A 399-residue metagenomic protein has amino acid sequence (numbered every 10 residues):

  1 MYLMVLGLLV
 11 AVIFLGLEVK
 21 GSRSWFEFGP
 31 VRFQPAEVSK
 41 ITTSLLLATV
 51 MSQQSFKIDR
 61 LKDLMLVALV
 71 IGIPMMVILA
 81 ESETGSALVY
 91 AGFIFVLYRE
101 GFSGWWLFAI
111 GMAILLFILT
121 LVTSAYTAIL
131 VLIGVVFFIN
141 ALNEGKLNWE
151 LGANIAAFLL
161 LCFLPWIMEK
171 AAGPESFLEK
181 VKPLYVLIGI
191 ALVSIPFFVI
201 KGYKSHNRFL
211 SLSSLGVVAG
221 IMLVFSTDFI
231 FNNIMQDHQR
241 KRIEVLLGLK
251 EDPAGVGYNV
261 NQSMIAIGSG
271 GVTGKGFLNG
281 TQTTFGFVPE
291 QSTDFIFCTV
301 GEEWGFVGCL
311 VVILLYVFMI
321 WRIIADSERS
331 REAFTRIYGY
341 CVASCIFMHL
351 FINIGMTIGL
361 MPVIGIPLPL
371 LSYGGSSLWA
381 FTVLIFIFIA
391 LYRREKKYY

Functional and structural regions predicted by a protein language model:
M1-A254, C298-I358, V383, I387: Hydrophobic alpha-helical transmembrane segments of multi-pass inner membrane proteins, especially in bacterial systems
L69, V256-V260, T273, P289 (+3 more regions): Alpha-helical membrane-protein architecture signal
E83-L88, G274-G280, Q291-T293, I364 (+2 more regions): Transmembrane helix boundary and interhelical junction motifs in multipass membrane proteins
V135-F138, G359-K396: Transmembrane alpha-helices of multi-pass inner-membrane enzymes
G202-H206, L391-Y399: Membrane-interface capping segments at transmembrane-helix boundaries
I267, G271-W304, F334: Long extracytoplasmic/lumenal interhelical loops at the membrane interface of multi-pass membrane proteins
S269, A333-Y340, Y392-K397: Membrane-interacting alpha-helical segments
